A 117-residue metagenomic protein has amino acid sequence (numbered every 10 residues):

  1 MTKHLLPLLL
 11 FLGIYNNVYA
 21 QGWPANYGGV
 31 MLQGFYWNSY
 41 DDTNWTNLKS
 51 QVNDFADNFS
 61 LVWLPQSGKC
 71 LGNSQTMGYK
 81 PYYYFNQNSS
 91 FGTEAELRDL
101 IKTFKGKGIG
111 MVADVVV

Functional and structural regions predicted by a protein language model:
H4-I14: Sec-dependent N-terminal signal peptides
I14-A20: Sec/Tat signal peptide C-region and signal peptidase I cleavage site
A20-A113: N-terminal structural segment of carbohydrate-active enzymes
